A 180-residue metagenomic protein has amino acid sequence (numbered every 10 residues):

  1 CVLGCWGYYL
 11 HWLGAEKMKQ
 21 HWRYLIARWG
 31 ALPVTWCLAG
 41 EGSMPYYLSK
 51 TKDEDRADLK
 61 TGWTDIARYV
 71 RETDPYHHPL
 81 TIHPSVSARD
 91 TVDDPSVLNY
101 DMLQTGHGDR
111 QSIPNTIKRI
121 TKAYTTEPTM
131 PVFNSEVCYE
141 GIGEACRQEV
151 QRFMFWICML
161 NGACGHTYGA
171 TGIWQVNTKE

Functional and structural regions predicted by a protein language model:
C1-Y100, Q104-Q111: Active-site mouth of glycoside hydrolases
P75-P79, P95-E180: Catalytic-core region of carbohydrate-active enzymes that cleave or remodel glycosidic bonds
